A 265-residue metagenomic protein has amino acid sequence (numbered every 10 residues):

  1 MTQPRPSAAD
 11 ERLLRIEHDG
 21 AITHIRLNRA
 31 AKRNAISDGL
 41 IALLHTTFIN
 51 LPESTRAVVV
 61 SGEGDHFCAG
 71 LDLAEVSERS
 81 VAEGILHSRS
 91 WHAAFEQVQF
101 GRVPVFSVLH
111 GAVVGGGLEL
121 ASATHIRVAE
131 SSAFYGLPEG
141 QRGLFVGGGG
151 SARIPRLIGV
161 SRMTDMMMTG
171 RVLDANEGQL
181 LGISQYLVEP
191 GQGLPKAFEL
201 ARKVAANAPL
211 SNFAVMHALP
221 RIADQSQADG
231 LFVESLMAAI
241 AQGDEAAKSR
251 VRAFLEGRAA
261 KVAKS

Functional and structural regions predicted by a protein language model:
M1-E63, E96: Conserved CoA-thioester-binding segment of acyl-CoA-metabolizing enzymes
M1-G20, L51, G170-N176, P195-S265: C-terminal alpha-helix plus adjacent terminal tail
R5-A8, Q97-L210, A239-I240, D244: Crotonase-fold acyl-CoA enzyme core
I25, R29, L44, V60 (+6 more regions): Terminal peptide-recognition signature
A35-D38, A69, E78, M168 (+2 more regions): Phosphate-coordinating loops and pocket residues in cytosolic domains that bind phosphorylated ligands
L40-L43, H87-S90, L120, G193 (+1 more regions): Hydrophobic alpha-helical membrane-association signature
A42, S54, G62-Q97, V113 (+3 more regions): Glycine- (often His-adjacent) and acidic-residue-rich active-site loop that binds/positions the CoA thioester
S90-A94, G150-R153, R162, A214 (+2 more regions): Hydrophobic alpha-helical segments typical of transmembrane helices and their membrane-interface/capping positions
